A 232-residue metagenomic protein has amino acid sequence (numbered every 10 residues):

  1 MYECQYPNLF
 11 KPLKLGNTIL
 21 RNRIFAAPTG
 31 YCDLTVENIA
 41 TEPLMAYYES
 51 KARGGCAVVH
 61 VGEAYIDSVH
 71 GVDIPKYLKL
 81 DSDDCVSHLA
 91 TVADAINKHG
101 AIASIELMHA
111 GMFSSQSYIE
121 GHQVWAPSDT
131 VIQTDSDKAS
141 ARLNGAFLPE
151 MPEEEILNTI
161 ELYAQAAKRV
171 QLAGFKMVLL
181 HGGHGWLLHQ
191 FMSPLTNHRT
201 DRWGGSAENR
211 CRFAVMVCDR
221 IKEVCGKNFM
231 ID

Functional and structural regions predicted by a protein language model:
M1-F25, I96: N-terminal amphipathic alpha-helix/helix-capping segment at the start of soluble metabolic enzymes
R23-F25, V58, G100-S104, M177-L179 (+1 more regions): Structural preference for beta-strand elements that scaffold enzyme active sites
A26, K51, G55, I96 (+3 more regions): Conserved, mostly hydrophobic/aromatic
I39-K51, N158-K168: Short, acidic/polar
M45-D67, L172-M177: Catalytic domains of carbohydrate-active enzymes, especially glycoside hydrolases
H60-V86, L107-H122, L179-G205: Glycine-rich, proline-tolerant flexible connector loops at the mouths of alpha/beta enzymes
K76-S104, P194-I231: Alpha-helix-loop-beta-strand connector modules within alpha/beta enzyme cores
D94, I102, M108-F175: Non-globular sequence segments
